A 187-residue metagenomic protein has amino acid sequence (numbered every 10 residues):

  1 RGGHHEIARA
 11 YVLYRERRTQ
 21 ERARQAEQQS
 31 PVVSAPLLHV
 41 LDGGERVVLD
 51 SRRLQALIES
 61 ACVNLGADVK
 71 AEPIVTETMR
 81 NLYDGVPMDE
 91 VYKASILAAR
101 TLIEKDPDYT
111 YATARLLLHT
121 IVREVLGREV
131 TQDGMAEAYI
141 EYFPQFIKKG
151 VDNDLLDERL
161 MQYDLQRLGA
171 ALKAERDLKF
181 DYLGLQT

Functional and structural regions predicted by a protein language model:
R1-T187: Extended catalytic cores of very large enzyme megasubunits
